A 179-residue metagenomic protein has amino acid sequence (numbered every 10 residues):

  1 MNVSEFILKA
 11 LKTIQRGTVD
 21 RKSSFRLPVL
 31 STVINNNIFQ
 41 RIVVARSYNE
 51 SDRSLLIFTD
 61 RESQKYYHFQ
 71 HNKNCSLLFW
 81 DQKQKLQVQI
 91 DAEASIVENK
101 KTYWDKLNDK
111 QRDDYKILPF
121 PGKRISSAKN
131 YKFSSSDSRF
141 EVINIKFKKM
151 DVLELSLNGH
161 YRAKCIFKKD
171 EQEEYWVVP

Functional and structural regions predicted by a protein language model:
M1-D52, L56, H68: An N-terminal domain-cap segment
T13, L55, D81, S138-I143: Tryptophan-centric aromatic hotspots in well-structured domains and transmembrane helices
R21-S23, D81, I117-P119: A short, aromatic/hydrophobic, helix- or strand-capping loop or linear motif that either lines the entrance/gate
F25-L27, R53, N72-C75, R139-V142: Short, surface-exposed beta-edge/turn micro-motifs
T32-N35, F79-K83, E154, F167-K169: Short acidic, glycine-rich loop/turn motifs
V33, D60-E62, W80-Q82, I90-S95: Histidine- and/or cysteine-centered catalytic micro-motif in compact active-site loops
R46-Q84: A short mixed-secondary-structure module that forms the rim of ligand-binding clefts
L86-P179: Charged, gly/pro-rich active-site loop segments
